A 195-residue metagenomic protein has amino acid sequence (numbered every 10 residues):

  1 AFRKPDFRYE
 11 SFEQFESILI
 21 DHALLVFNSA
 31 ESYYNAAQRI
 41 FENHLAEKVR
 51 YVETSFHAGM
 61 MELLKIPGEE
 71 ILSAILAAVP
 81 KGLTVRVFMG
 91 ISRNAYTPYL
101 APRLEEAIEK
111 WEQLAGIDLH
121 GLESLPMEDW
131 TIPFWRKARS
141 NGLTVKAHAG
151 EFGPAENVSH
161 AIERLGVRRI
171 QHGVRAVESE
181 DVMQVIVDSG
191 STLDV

Functional and structural regions predicted by a protein language model:
A1-L143, F152-N157, R164-R169, R175-V195: Metal-cofactor-binding active-site regions of metalloenzymes
H148: Active-site glycine-centered loops adjacent to acidic/histidine catalytic or metal-binding residues that shape
